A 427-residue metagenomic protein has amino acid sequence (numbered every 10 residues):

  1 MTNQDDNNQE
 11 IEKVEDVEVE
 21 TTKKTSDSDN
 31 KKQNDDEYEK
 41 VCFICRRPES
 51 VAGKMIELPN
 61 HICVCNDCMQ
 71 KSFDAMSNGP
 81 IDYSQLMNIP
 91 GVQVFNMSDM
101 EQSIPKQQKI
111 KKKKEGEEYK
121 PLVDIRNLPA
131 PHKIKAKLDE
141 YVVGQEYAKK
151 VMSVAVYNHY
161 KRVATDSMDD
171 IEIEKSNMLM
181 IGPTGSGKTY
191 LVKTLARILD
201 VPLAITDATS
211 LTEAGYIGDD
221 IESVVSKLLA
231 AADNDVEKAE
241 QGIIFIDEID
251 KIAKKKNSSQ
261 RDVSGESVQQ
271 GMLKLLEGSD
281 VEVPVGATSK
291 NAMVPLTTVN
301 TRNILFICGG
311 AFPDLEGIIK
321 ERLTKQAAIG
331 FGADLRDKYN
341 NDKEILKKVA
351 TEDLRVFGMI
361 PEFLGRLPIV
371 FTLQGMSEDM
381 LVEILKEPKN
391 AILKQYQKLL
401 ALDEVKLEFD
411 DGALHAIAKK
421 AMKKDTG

Functional and structural regions predicted by a protein language model:
M1-G427: Non-catalytic accessory segments flanking P-loop/AAA+ NTPase cores
